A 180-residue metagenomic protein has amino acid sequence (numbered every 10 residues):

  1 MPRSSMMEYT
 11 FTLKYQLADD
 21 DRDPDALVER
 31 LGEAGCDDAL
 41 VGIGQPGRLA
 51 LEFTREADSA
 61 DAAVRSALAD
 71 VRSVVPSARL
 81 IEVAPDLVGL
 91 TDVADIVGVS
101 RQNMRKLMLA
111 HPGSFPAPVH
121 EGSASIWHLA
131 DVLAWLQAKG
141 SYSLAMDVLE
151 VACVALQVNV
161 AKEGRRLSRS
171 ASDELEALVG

Functional and structural regions predicted by a protein language model:
P2-D19, V88: Short glycine-/aliphatic-rich beta-strand segments at the starts of folded cytosolic domains
D19-A26, S59-V64: Short, conserved charged micro-motifs
D23-R48: A short, structured beta-strand/loop element
D38-G44, V71-D86: Conserved short beta-strand edge segments in small beta-sheet-based binding/regulatory domains
T54-R79: Acidic, low-complexity intrinsically disordered segments
A84-K106: Polyanion-binding surface elements
V99-S125: Major-groove DNA-recognition helix of helix-turn-helix-type DNA-binding domains
D131-G180: A short, Lys/Arg-enriched interface patch at domain edges and termini
